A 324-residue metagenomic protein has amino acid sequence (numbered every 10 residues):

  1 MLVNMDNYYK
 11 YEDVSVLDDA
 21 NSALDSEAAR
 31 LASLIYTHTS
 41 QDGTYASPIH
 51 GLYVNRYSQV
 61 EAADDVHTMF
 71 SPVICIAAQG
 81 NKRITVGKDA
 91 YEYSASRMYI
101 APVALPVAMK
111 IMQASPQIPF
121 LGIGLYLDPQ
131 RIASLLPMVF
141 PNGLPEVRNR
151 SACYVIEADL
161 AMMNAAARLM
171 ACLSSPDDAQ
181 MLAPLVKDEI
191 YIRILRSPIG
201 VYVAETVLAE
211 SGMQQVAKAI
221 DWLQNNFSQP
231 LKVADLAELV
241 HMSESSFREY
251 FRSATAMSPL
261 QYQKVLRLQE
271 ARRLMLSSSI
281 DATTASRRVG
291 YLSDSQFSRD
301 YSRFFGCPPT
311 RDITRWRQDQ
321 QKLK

Functional and structural regions predicted by a protein language model:
M1-P48, Y53, A62-D64, E146-R150 (+1 more regions): A short, N-terminal "cap"/entry segment at the start of jelly-roll beta-barrel domains of the cupin/DSBH fold
Y9-E27, L31, S134-E189, R193 (+1 more regions): Amphipathic alpha-helical segments enriched in hydrophobic/aromatic residues interleaved with Lys/Arg
T44-L144: N-terminal regulatory/effector-sensing and dimerization cores that precede helix-turn-helix DNA-binding domains
A158-A161, A165, V186, L208-A219 (+2 more regions): N-terminal positioning helix adjacent to the helix-turn-helix/winged-helix DNA-binding module
E189, R193-I199, L208, Q224-N226 (+2 more regions): Basic/polar phosphate-binding segments, predominantly the helix-turn-helix DNA-binding elements of transcriptional
W222-N226, R273-S277: Short alpha-helical segment immediately N-terminal to, or the first helix within, an HTH/HTH-like DNA-binding domain
P230, S279-I280: Residue at a beta-strand N-cap/secondary-structure junction
